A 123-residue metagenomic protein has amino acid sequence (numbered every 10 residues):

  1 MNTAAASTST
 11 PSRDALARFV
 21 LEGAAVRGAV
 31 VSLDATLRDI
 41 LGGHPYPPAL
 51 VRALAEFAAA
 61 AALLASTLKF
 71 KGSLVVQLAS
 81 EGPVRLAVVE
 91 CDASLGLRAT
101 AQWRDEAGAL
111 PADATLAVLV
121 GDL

Functional and structural regions predicted by a protein language model:
N2-T3, P11-D122: N-terminal functional module of multi-domain proteins
